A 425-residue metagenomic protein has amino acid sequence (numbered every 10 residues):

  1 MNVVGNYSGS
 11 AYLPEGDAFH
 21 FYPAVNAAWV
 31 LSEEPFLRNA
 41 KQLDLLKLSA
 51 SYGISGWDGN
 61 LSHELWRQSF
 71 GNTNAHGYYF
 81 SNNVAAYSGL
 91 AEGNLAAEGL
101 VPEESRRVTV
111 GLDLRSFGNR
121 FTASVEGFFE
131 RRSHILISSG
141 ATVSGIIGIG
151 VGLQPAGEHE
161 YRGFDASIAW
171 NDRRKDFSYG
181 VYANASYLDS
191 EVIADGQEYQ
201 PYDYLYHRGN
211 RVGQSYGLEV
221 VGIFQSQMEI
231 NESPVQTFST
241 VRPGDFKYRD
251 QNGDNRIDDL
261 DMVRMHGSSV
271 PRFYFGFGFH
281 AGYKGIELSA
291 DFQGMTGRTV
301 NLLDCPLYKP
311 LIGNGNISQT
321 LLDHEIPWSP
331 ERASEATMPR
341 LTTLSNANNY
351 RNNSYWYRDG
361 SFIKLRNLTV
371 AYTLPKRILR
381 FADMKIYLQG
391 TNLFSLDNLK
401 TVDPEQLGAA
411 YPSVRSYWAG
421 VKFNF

Functional and structural regions predicted by a protein language model:
M1-S215, N352, Y357-F425: Extracellular/periplasmic, surface-exposed regions of secreted and cell-surface proteins
S10, Q214, P243, M295-I386 (+1 more regions): Extracytoplasmic gating/loop element in the C-terminal half of outer-membrane beta-barrel translocons and assembly
L90-E92, N255-L260, S345-N353: Short glycine/proline-rich turn/loop motifs
N94-A96, D261-M265, R272-F277: Glycine-rich, charged/polar anion/phosphate-binding loops that engage phosphate groups from diverse ligands
D113, F238, G278: Short, surface-exposed charged micro-motifs
Q154-G157, N171-S269, V300, K309 (+2 more regions): Conserved small-residue
S268-L302: Glycine-rich, aromatic-lined ligand/substrate-binding cores of catalytic and carbohydrate-binding domains
